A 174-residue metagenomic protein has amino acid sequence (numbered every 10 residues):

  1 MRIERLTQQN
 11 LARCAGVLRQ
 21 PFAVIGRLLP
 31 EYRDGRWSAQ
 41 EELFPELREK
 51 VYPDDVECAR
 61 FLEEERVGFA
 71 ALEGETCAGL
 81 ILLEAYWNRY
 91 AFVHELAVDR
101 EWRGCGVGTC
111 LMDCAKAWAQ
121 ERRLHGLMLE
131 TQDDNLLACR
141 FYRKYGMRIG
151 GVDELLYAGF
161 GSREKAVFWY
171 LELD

Functional and structural regions predicted by a protein language model:
M1-I3: Extreme N-terminal starter segment of soluble prokaryotic enzymes
R5-Q9, R13-Y90, H94, D99-R100 (+3 more regions): Acetyl-CoA-dependent GNAT
Y90, G126-M128, F168: Structural preference for beta-strand elements that scaffold enzyme active sites
V98, G104-A117, R140-K144: Conserved acetyl-CoA-binding loop-helix of GNAT-fold acetyltransferases
A119-E130: Conserved GNAT acetyl-CoA-binding A-motif
R122, K144-Y145: Structural motif
Q132-C139, Y145-R148, L155-D174: C-terminal "cap" of GNAT-fold acetyltransferases
